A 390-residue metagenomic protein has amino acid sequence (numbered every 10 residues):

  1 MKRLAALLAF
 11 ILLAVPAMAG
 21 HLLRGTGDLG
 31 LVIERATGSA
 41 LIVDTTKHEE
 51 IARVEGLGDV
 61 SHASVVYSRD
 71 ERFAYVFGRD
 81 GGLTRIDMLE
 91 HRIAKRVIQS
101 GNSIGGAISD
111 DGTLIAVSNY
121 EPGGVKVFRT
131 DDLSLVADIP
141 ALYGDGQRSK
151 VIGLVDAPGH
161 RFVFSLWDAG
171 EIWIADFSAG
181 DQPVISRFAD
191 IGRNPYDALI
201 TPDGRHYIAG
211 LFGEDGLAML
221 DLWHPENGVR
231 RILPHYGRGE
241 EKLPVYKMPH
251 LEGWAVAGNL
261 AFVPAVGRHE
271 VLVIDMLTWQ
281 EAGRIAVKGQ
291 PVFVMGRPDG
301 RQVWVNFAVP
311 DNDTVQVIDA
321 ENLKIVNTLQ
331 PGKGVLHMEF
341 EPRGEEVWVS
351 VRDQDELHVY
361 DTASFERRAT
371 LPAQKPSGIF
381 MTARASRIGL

Functional and structural regions predicted by a protein language model:
L4-L13: Sec-dependent N-terminal signal peptides
L12-L390: Predominantly soluble domains enriched in secretory-pathway, periplasmic, or organellar proteins
